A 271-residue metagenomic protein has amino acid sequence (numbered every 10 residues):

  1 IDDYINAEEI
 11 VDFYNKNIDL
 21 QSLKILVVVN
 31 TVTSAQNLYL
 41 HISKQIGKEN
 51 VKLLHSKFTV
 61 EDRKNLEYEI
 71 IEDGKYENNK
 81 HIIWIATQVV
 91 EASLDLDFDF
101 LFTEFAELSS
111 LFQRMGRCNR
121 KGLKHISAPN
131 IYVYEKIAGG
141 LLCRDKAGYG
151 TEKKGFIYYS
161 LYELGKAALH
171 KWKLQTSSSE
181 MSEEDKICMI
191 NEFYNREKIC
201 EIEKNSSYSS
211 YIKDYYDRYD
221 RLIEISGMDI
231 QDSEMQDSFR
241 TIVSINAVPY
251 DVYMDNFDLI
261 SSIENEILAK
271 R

Functional and structural regions predicted by a protein language model:
I1-L20: Interdomain hinge/linker at the junction between the two RecA-like core domains of SF2 helicases
D12-K16, V28, T33, N37-D73 (+1 more regions): C-terminal helicase lobe and adjacent C-terminal extensions/tails of nucleic-acid helicase motors
L23-V27, K52, K80-W84: Generic beta-sheet signal
Y76-E91: Conserved two-lobed SF2 helicase motor
A92-L96: Short loop/helix-cap segments at secondary-structure boundaries that form the rim of catalytic
F100: Conserved phosphoryl-transfer motifs of two-component systems
